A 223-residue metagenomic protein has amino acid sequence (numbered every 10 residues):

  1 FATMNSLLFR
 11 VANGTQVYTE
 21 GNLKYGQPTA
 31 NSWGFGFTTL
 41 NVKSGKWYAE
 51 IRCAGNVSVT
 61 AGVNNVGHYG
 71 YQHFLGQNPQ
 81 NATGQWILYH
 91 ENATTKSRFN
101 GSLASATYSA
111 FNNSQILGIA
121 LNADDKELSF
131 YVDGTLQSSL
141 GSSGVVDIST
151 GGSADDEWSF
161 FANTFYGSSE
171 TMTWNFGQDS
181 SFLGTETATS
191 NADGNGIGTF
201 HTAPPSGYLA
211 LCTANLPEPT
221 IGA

Functional and structural regions predicted by a protein language model:
F1-A223: PRY/SPRY (B30.2) beta-sandwich protein-interaction domains and their adjacent Ser/Pro/Gly-rich low-complexity linkers
